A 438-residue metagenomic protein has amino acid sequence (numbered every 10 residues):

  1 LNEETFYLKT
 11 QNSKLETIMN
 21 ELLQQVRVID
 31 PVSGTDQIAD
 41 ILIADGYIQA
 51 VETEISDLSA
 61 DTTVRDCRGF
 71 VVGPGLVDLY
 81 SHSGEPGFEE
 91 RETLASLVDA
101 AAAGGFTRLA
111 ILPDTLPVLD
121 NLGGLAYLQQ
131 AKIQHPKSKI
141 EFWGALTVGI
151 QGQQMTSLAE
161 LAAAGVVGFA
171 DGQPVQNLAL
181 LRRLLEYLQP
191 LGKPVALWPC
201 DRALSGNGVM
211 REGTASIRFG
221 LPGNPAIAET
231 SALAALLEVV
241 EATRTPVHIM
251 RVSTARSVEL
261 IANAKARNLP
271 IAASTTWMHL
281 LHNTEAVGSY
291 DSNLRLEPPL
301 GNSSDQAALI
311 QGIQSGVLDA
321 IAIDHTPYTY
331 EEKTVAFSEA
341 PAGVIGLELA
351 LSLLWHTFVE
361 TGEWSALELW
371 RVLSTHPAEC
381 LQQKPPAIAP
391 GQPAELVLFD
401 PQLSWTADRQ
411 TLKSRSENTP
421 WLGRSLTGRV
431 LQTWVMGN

Functional and structural regions predicted by a protein language model:
L1-I18, I133-S138: Short, basic, low-complexity termini and linkers enriched in Ser/Thr/Gly/Pro that act as targeting/leader peptides
T10, T17-L22, R27-P74: Histidine-rich, glycine-flanked metal-binding segment
V26, G46, G69, Y80 (+14 more regions): Divalent metal-coordination and catalytic microenvironments
R68-K132: Metal-associated gating/positioning segment near the N- to mid-region
L79-E92, E141-Q154, Q173, P222-A226: Active-site mouth loops of central-metabolism enzymes
I133, S138, M155-I321: Histidine/acidic residue-rich metal-binding segments in metalloenzymes
R218-P246, N293, Q314-S315, D319-I321 (+1 more regions): His/Asp/Glu-enriched, well-ordered alpha-helical/loop segment that forms or immediately abuts the divalent-metal
A336-E339, Q392-N438: C-terminal cap of metal-dependent C-N hydrolases
